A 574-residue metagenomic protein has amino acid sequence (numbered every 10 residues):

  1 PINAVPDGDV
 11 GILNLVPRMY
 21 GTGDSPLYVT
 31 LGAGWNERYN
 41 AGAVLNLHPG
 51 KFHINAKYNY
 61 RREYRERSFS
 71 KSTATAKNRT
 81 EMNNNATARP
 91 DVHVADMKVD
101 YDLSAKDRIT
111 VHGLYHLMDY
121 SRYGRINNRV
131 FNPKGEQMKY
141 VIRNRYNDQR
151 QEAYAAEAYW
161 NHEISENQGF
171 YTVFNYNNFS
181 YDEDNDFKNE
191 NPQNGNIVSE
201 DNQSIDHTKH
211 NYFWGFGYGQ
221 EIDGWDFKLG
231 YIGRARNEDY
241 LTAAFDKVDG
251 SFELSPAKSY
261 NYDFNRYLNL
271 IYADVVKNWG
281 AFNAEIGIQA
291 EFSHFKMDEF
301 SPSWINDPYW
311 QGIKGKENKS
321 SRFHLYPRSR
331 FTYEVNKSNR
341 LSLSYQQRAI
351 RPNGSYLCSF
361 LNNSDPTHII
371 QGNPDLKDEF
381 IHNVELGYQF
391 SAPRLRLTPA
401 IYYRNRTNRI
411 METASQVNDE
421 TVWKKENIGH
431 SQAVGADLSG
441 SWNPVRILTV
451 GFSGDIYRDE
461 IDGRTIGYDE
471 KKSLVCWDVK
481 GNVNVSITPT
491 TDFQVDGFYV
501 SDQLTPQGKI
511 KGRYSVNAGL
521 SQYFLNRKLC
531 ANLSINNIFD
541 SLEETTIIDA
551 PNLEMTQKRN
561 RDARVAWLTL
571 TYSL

Functional and structural regions predicted by a protein language model:
P6-T30: N-terminal periplasmic accessory domains that precede and gate Gram-negative outer-membrane beta-barrel machines
V16-R18, D24-P26, R65-S72, E81 (+7 more regions): Surface-exposed extracellular loop regions of Gram-negative outer-membrane beta-barrel proteins
T22-N46: Short strand-turn segments of transmembrane beta-barrel domains in outer membranes, especially the first one or two
E37-E63, N78-G124, D148-S165: Transmembrane beta-barrel wall of Gram-negative outer-membrane proteins
D96, D100-M118, N147-W304, H324 (+4 more regions): Face-selective signature of the C-terminal outer-membrane beta-barrel domain
N211-G215, S259, Q371-N373, K377 (+5 more regions): Outer membrane beta-barrel strand-and-loop segments of large Gram-negative receptors, especially TonB-dependent
H294, I305-D307, K337-N383, Y403-W423 (+3 more regions): Surface-exposed extracellular loop regions of Gram-negative outer-membrane beta-barrel proteins, predominantly
A349, Q522-L574: C-terminal beta-signal and adjacent terminal beta-strands/loops of Gram-negative outer-membrane beta-barrel proteins
